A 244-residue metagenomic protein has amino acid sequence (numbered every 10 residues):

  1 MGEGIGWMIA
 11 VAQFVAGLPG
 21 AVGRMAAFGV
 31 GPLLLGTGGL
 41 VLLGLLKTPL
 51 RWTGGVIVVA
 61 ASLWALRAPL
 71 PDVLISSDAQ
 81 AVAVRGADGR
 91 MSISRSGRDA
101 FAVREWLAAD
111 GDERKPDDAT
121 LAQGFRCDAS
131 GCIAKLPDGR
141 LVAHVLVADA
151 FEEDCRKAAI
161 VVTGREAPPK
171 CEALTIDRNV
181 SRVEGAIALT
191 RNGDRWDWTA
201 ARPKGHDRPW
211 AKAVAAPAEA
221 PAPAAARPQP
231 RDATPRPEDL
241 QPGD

Functional and structural regions predicted by a protein language model:
M1-G86: Transmembrane helix-bundle segments that form internal channels/tunnels in multi-pass membrane proteins, characterized
A12-F14, G89-I93, P169: Short amphipathic alpha-helical segments with coiled-coil-like heptad repeat character
G29, G38-G39, A79, D88-R90 (+3 more regions): A broadly conserved detector of short glycine/acidic/proline-rich loop/turn motifs that flank catalytic sites and bind
T53, A65, L107, D197-T199 (+1 more regions): Short linear interaction motif-like sites in intrinsically disordered regions of transcription factors
V58-V59, W64, P69, R90 (+1 more regions): Acidic/histidine-rich
L66-I133: Membrane-interface segments at or immediately adjacent to transmembrane helices that form the boundary between
L70-D72, Q80-A81, G139-R140, K157-I160: Short, surface-exposed beta-edge/turn micro-motifs
G124, D128, C132-D138, V145 (+1 more regions): Solvent-exposed soluble domains appended to multi-pass membrane proteins
